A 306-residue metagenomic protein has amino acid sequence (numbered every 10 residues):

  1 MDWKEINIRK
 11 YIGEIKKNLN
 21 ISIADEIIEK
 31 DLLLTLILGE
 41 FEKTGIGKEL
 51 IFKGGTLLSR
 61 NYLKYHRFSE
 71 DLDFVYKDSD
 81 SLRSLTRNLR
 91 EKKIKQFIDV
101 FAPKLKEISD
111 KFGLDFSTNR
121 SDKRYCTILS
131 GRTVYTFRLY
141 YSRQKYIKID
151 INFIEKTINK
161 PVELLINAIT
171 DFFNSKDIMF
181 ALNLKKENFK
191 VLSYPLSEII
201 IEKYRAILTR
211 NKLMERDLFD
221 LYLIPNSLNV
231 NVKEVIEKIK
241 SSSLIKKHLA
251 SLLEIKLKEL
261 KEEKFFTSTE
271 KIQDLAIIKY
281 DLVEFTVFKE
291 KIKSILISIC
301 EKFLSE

Functional and structural regions predicted by a protein language model:
M1-L50, R60-H66, Y76-E306: Structured mid-to-C-terminal alpha-helical surface segments
F52-T56: Glycine-rich beta-strand-to-loop/alpha-helix junction loops that act as flexible
